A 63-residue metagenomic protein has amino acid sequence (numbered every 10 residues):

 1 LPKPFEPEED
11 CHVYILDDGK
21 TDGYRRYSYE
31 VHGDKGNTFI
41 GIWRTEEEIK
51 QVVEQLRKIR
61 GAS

Functional and structural regions predicted by a protein language model:
L1-P7: Negatively charged, low-complexity tracts enriched in Asp/Glu with abundant Ser/Thr
E9-T38: Short aromatic-glycine-(Arg/Gly/Cys) micro-motifs in beta-strand/loop hairpins
H32-G61: A short, charged, amphipathic alpha-helix used as a generic interaction element across diverse proteins
